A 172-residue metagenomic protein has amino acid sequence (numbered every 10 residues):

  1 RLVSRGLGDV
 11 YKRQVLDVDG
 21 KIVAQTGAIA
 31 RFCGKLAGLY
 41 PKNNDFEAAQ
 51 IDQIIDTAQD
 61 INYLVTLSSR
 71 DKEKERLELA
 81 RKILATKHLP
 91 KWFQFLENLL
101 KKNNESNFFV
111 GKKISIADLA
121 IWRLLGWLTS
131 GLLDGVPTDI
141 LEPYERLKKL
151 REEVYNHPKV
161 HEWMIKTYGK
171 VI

Functional and structural regions predicted by a protein language model:
R5-F93, N104, K113: GST-like domain detector, emphasizing the conserved glutathione-binding G-site in the N-terminal thioredoxin-like
I51, F109-V136, P143-K148, V154: GST superfamily/GST-like fold recognition
T57-D60, N98, G126-W127: Glycine-rich, acidic and aromatic/proline-enriched surface loops and short helix-turn segments that act as binding
E75-I83, L133-E142: Acidic, serine/threonine/proline-rich low-complexity intrinsically disordered regions
H88-F95, L124, L147-L150: Alpha-helical packing segments of well-folded alpha/beta enzyme cores
E97-V110: Hydrophobic alpha-helical bundle segments that form small-molecule/ligand-binding pockets
E153-I172: C-terminal helix/juxtamembrane-tail motif
